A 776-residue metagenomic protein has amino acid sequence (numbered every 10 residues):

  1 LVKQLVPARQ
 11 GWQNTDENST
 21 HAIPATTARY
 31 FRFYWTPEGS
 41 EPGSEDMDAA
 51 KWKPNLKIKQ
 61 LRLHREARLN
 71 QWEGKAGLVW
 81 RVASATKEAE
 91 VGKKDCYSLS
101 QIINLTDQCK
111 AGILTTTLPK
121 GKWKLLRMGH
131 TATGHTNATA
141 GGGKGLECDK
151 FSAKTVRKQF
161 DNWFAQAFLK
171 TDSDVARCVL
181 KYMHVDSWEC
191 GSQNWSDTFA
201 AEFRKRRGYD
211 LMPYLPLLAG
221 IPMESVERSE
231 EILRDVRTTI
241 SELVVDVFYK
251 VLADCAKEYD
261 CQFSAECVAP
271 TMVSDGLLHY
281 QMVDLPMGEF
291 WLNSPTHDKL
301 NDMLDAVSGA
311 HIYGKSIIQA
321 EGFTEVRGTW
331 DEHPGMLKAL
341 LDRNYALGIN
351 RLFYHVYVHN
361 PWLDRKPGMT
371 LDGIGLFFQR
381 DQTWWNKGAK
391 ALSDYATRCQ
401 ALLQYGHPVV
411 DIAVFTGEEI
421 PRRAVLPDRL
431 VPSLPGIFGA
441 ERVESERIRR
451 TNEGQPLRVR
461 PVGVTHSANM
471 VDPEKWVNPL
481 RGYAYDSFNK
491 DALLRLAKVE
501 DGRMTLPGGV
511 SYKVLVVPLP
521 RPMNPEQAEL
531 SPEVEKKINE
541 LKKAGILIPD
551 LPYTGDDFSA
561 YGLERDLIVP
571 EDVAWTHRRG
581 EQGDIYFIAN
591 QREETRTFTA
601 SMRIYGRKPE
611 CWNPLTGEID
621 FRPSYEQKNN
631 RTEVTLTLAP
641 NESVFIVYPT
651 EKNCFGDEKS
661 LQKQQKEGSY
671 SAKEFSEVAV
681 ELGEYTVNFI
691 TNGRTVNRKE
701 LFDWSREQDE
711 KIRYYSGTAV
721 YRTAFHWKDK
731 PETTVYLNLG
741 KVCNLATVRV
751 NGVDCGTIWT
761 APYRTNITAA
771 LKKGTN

Functional and structural regions predicted by a protein language model:
L1, L61, D95-S100, P609 (+1 more regions): Extended low-complexity, serine/threonine- and proline-enriched intrinsically disordered segments
L1, T15-G92, S187: Aromatic, loop-rich ligand-recognition surfaces of beta-strand-rich domains
L1-P24, D302, L530, V534 (+3 more regions): Beta-strand-rich ligand-recognition modules
V2-L5, R29-R32, E41-G43, N55-R62 (+5 more regions): Carbohydrate-binding surfaces of carbohydrate-active enzymes
G11-N14, S84-T86, V91-L169, A200-I240 (+2 more regions): Active-site-adjacent "subsite" loops/lids of carbohydrate-active enzymes
R29-P37, V644, V735, K773-N776: Short, well-structured beta-strand segments enriched in hydrophobic/aromatic residues within extracellular or lumenal
G39-S40, G191, C743-T747: Extended, low-complexity, turn-rich repeat/linker tracts enriched in Gly/Pro/Ser/Thr and Asp/Glu that occur
S601, F725-W727, P731-N751, I758-W759 (+1 more regions): Aromatic-lined ligand-binding clefts that engage carbohydrates, nucleic acids, or primary amines
